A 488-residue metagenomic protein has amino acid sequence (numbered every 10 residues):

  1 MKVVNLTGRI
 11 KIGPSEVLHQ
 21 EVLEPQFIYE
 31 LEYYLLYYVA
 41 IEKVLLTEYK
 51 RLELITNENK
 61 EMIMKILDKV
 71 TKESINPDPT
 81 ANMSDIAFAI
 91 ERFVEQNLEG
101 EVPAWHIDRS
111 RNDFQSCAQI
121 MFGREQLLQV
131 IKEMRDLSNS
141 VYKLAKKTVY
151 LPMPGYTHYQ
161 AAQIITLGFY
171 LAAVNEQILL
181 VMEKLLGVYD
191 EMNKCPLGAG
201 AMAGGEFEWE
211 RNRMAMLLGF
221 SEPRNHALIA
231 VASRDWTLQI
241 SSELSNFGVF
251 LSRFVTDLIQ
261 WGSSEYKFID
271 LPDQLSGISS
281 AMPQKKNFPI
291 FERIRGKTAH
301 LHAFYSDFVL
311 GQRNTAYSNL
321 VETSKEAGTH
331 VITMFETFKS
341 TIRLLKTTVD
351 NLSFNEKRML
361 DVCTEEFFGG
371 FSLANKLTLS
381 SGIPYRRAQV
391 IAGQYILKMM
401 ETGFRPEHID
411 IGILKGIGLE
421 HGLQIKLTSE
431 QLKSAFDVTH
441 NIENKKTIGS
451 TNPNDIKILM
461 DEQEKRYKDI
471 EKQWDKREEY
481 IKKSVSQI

Functional and structural regions predicted by a protein language model:
M1-G204, W209-R211, L275-S279, F291 (+2 more regions): A helix-coil-helix interface module used to build multimeric assemblies and to scaffold catalytic/cofactor sites
M1-I41, N97-E101, M282-I488: Glycine-rich cofactor/substrate-binding loops
L35, E42, A87, E91 (+4 more regions): Short runs of predominantly hydrophobic/aromatic residues within well-ordered alpha helices that form helix-helix
L45, Y49, I66-E73, F93 (+18 more regions): Generic, well-ordered alpha-helical scaffold segments in large soluble proteins
T47-I55, F122, F169, L238-N246 (+1 more regions): Short, well-ordered beta-strand elements within core beta-sheets of diverse protein domains
D78, M134, S138-P152, M182 (+10 more regions): Long, hydrophobic, amphipathic alpha-helical segments used as structural scaffolds
Q119-K132, K146, Q160-Y317, E322-T341 (+1 more regions): Charged, flexible cofactor/metal-binding loops and thiol motifs
